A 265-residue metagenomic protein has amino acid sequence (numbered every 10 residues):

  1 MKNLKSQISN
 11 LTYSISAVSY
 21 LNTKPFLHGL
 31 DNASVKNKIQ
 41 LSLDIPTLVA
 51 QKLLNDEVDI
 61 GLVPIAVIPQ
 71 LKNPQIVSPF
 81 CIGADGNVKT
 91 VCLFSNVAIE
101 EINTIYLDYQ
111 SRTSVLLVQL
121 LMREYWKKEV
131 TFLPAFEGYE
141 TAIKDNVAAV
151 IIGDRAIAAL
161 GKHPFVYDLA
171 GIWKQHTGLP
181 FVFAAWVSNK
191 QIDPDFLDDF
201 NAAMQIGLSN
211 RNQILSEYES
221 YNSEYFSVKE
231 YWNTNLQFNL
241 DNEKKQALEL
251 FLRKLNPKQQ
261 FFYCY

Functional and structural regions predicted by a protein language model:
M1-Y13: Short, basic, low-complexity termini and linkers enriched in Ser/Thr/Gly/Pro that act as targeting/leader peptides
I15-S19, N103-T113, V118: Short beta-strand->loop
S16, D59-I65, A148-I152: Paired acidic/hydrophobic, glycine-rich loop segments that form the ligand-binding mouth/hinge of periplasmic-binding
L21-E101, Y109-Q110: Short, glycine-/small- and polar/acidic-enriched structural segments that line small-molecule recognition paths
G29, V91-I99, T104, F181-D195: A bilobed periplasmic-binding-protein/Venus flytrap-type ligand-binding module shared by bacterial periplasmic
Q40-Q51, E129-D145: Short helix-initiation/N-cap motifs at beta->coil->alpha
P134-E217: Pocket-lining segment of extracytoplasmic ligand-binding domains
E217-Y265: An extracytoplasmic/periplasmic, membrane-proximal ligand-sensing/linker region
